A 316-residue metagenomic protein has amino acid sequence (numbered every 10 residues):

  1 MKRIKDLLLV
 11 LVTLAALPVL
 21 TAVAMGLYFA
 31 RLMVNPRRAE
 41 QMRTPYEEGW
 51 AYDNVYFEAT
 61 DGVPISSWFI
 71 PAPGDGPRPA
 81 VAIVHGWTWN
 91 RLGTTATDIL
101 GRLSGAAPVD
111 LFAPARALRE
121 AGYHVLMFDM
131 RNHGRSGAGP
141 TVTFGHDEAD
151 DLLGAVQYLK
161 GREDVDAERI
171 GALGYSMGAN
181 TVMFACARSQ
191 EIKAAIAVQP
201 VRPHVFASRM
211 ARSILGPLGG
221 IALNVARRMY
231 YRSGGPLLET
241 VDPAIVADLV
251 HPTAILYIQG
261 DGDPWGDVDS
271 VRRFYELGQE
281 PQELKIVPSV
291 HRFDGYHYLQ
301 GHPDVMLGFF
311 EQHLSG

Functional and structural regions predicted by a protein language model:
L7-E58, V63-A72: An N-terminal hydrophobic leader/cap segment in hydrolases
P73-E120, L126: Short, surface-exposed "cap/lid" segments of acyl-processing enzymes
D110-P114, T141-E163: Alpha/beta-hydrolase active-site loop
Q157-S176: Gly/Ser-rich "nucleophile elbow"/oxyanion-hole loop immediately N-terminal to the catalytic nucleophile in hydrolases
F184-P236: Hydrolase active-site cap/lid region
V250-H251, Y257-Q259: Short beta-strand/loop motif that positions the catalytic acidic residue of the alpha/beta-hydrolase fold
P264-S270: Conserved alpha/beta-hydrolase "acid-adjacent" motif
V290-H302: Catalytic histidine-centered segment of alpha/beta-hydrolase-like enzymes
